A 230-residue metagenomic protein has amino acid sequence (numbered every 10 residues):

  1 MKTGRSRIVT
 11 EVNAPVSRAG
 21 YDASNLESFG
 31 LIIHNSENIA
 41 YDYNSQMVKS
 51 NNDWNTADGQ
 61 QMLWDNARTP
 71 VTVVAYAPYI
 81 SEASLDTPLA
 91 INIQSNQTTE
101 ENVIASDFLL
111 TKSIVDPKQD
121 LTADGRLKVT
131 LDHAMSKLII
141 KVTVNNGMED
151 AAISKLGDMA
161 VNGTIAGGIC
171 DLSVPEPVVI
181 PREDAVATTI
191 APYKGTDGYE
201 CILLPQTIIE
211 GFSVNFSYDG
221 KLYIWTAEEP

Functional and structural regions predicted by a protein language model:
M1-K155, E183, T189-E210, N215-P230: Short, low-hydrophobicity acidic/polar segments
N145-G147, L172-P177: Generic preference for flexible, low-structure residues
S154-N162: Short linear, low-complexity motifs centered on an aromatic residue
N162-V174: Short aromatic-acidic-glycine turn motif
P175-A187: Conserved small-residue
